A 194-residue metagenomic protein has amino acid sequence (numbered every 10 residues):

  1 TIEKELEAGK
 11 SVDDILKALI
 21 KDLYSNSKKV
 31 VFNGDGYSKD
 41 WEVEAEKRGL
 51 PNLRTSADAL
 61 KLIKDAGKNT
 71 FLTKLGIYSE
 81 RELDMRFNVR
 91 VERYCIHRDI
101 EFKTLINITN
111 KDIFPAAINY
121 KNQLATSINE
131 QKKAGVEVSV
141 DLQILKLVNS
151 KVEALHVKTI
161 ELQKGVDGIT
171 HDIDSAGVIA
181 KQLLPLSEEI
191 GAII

Functional and structural regions predicted by a protein language model:
I2-K17: Flexible, glycine/charged-enriched surface loops at secondary-structure junctions
D13, I20-I194: C-terminal amphipathic alpha-helical interaction region
